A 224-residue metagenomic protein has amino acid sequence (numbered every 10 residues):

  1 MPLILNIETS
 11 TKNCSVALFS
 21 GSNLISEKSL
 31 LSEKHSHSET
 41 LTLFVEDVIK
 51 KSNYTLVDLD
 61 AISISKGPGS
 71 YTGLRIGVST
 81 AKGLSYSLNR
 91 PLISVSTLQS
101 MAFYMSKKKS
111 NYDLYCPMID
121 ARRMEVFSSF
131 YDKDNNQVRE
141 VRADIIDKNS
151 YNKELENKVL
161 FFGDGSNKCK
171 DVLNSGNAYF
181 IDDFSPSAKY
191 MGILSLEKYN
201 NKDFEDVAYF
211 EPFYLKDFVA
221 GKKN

Functional and structural regions predicted by a protein language model:
M1-K66: N-terminal beta-alpha supersecondary unit
S10-K12, M124, A208-Y209: Short, basic and Ser/Thr-rich N-terminal targeting/leader segments
N23, E33, P91-S185, Y214 (+1 more regions): Surface "functional belts" at beta-alpha junctions
S32-T40, Y71, R75, S79 (+1 more regions): Residues at secondary-structure transition points
V48-S52, S87, M105, A188-Y199: Stable alpha-helical structural segments in soluble proteins, enriched in small hydrophobic residues
A61-T97: DPxDG-like acidic metal-binding loop motif
I181-N224: Acyltransferase
